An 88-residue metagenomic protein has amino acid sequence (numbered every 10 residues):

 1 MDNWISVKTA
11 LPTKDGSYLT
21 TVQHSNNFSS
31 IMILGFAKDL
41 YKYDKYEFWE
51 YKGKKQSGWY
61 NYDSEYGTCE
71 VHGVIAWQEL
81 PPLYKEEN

Functional and structural regions predicted by a protein language model:
M1-N88: Secondary-structure transition motif
